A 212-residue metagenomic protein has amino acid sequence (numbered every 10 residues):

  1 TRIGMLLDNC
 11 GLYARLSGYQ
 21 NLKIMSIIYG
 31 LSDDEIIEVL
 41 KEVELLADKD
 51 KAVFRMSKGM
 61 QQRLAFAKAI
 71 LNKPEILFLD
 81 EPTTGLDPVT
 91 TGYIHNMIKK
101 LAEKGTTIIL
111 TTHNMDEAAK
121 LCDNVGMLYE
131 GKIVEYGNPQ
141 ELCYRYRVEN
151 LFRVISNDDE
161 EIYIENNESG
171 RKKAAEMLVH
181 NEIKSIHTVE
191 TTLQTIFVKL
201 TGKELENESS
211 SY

Functional and structural regions predicted by a protein language model:
K23, I27, S32-D48: Conserved ABC ATPase "signature" region
K73: Conserved catalytic motifs of ABC-family nucleotide-binding domains
L77-D80: Catalytic Walker B motif of ABC-type/P-loop ATPase nucleotide-binding domains
Y136-G137: ABC ATPase "signature
E141-Y212: Short, charged/small-residue-rich alpha-helical element at the C-terminal edge of ABC transporter nucleotide-binding
